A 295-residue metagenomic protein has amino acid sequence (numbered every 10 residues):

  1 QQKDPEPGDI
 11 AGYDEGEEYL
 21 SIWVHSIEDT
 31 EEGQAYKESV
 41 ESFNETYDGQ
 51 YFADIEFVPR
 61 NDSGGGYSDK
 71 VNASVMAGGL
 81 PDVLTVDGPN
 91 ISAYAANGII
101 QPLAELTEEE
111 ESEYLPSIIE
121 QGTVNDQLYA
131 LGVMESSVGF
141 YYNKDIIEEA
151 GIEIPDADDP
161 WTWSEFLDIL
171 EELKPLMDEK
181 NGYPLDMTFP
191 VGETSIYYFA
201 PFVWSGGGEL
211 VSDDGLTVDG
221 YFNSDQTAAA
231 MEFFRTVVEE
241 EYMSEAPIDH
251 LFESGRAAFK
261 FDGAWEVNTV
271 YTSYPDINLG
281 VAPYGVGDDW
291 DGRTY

Functional and structural regions predicted by a protein language model:
Q1-A93, E108-S112, P247, P275 (+1 more regions): Conserved N-terminal structural module of periplasmic/extracytoplasmic solute-binding proteins
P5-A11, V86-G139, I169, N181 (+2 more regions): Hinge/lid segment of periplasmic solute-binding proteins
S21-V24, D54-I55, D82-T85, A130-V133 (+4 more regions): Structural recognition of the beta-strand scaffold that forms the well-ordered cores of secreted hydrolase catalytic
H25, E32, S39-V40, I196-P201 (+1 more regions): Extracytoplasmic/periplasmic substrate-binding proteins
V75-V86, I99-Q101, K180, S254-D262: Alpha-to-beta junction loops
N125-V133, V138, E148, S164-D219 (+1 more regions): Extracytoplasmic/periplasmic solute-binding protein
D145-D158: Aromatic-glycine-rich donor-binding/catalytic loop that engages nucleotide-sugar donors across glycosyltransferases
L167-E172, G208, D214-E245, Y284: Glycine-centered hinge/linker elements that transmit conformational signals in sensory and ligand-binding systems
